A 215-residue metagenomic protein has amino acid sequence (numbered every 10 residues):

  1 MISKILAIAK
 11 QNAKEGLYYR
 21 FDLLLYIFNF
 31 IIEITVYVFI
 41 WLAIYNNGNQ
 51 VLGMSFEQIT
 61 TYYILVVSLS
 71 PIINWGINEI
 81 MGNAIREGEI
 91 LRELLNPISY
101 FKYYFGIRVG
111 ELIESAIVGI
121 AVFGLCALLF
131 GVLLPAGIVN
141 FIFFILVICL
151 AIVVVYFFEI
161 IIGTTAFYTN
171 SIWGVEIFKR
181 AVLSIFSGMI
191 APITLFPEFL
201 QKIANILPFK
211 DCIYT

Functional and structural regions predicted by a protein language model:
M1-T215: Hydrophobic transmembrane alpha-helices and immediately adjacent juxtamembrane helices of multi-pass inner-membrane
